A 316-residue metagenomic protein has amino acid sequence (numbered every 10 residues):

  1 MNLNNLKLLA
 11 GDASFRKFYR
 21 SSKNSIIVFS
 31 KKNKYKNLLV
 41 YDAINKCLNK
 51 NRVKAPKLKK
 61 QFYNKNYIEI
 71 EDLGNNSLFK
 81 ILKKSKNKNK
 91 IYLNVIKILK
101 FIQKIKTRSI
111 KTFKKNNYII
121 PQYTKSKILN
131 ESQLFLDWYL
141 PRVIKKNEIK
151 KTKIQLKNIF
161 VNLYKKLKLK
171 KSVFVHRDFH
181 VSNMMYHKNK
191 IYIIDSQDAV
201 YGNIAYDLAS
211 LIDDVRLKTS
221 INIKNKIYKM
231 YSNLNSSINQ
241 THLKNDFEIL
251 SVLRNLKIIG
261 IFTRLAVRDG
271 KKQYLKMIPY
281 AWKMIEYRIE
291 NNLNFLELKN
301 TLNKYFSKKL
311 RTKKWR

Functional and structural regions predicted by a protein language model:
M1, T107, Y118-I119, S126-K127 (+2 more regions): An alpha-helical support segment within catalytic cores of ATP-dependent transferases
N4-R20: ATP-binding glycine-rich phosphate-binding loop
L9-A13, K60-Y63, F247-S251: A short beta-turn/loop motif at secondary-structure boundaries
F15-S22, I27, I102-Q103, V161-L208 (+1 more regions): Active-site acidic catalytic loop and adjacent metal/ATP-binding pocket of ATP-dependent phosphoryl transfer enzymes
Y19-N130, K168: ATP-binding pocket architecture of kinase catalytic cores
Q133-V143, I204-I238, V252-D269, A281-I289: Active-site activation/catalytic loop segments of kinase-like enzymes and analogous catalytic loops in related
I238-E248: Acidic, serine/threonine- and proline-rich low-complexity regulatory regions
G260-R316: ATP/Mg2+ or Mg2+-diphosphate-binding catalytic cores that bind nucleotide phosphates or diphosphates via glycine-rich
